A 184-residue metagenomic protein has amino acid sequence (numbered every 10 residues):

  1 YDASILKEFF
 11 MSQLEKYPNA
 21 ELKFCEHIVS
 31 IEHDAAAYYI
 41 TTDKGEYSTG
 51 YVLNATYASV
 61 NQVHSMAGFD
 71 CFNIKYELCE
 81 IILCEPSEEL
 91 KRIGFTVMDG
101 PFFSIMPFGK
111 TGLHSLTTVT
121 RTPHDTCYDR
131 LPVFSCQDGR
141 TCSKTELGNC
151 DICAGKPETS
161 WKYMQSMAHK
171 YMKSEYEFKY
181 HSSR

Functional and structural regions predicted by a protein language model:
Y1-Y51, A55-S65: Helical element adjacent to the flavin cofactor pocket in flavoenzyme catalytic cores
A3, T56, C71, G94 (+1 more regions): Aromatic-acidic/polar surface patches that form glycan- and anion
L22-F24, N54, S104-P107, S115-L116 (+1 more regions): A structural signal for short, well-ordered beta-strand segments and their strand-loop junctions that often border
H27, H33, S87, K110 (+1 more regions): Residues that form or immediately flank small-molecule/cofactor binding pockets and catalytic motifs
E46-M98, F108-G112, D125, C136: Central helical "cap/lid" subdomain
I74, A154-R184: Flavin (FAD/FMN) cofactor-binding core of flavoprotein oxidoreductases
D99-G155, T159: An anion/pyrophosphate-binding glycine-rich loop and adjacent beta-alpha core in soluble alpha-beta enzymes
